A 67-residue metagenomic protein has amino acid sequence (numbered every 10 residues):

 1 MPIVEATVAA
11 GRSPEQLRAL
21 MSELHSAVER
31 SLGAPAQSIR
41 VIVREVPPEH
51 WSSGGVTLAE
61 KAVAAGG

Functional and structural regions predicted by a protein language model:
M1-G67: A domain-level signal for the structural core that forms small-molecule/cofactor-binding pockets and catalytic centers
